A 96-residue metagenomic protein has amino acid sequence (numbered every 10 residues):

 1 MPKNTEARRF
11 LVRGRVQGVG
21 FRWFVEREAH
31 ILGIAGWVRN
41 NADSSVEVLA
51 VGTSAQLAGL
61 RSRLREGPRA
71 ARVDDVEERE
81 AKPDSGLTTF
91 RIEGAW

Functional and structural regions predicted by a protein language model:
M1-W96: Intrinsically disordered, low-complexity, mixed-charge
